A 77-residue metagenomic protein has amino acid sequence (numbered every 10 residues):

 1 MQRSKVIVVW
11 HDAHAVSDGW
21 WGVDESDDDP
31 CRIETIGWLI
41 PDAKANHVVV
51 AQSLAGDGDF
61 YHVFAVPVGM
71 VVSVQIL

Functional and structural regions predicted by a protein language model:
M1-L77: Conserved RNA-binding domains used in RNP assembly and mRNA/RNA metabolism
